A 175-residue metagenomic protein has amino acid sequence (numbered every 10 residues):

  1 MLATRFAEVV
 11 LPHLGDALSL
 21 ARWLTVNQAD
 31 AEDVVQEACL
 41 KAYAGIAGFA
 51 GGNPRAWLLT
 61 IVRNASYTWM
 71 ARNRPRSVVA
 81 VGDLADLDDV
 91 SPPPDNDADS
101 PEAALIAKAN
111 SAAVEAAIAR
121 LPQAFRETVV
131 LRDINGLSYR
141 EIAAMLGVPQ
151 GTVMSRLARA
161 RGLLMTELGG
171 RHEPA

Functional and structural regions predicted by a protein language model:
M1-S19, A29-E32, Y43: A short, charge-rich alpha-helical start-of-domain segment used by transcription regulators
T4, L87-A116: Acidic, proline/glycine-rich intrinsically disordered inter-domain spacer in sigma factors
T4-F6, A80, K108, E115 (+3 more regions): C-terminal edge and immediately downstream basic/flexible tail or linker adjoining helix-turn-helix-like DNA-binding
V9, H13, A17, A38 (+3 more regions): Residue-level preference for hydrophobic side chains embedded in well-ordered alpha helices
D33-L40, A44, G52-N64: Structural recognition of an alpha-helix C-terminal capping motif at a helix-to-coil junction
V35, M70, L157, L164 (+1 more regions): DNA major-groove recognition helix of helix-turn-helix
T60-G82, A107: Arg/Lys-rich amphipathic alpha helix in sigma70-family domain 2
E115-E127, L131-T152, L163: Helix-turn-helix DNA-binding module
